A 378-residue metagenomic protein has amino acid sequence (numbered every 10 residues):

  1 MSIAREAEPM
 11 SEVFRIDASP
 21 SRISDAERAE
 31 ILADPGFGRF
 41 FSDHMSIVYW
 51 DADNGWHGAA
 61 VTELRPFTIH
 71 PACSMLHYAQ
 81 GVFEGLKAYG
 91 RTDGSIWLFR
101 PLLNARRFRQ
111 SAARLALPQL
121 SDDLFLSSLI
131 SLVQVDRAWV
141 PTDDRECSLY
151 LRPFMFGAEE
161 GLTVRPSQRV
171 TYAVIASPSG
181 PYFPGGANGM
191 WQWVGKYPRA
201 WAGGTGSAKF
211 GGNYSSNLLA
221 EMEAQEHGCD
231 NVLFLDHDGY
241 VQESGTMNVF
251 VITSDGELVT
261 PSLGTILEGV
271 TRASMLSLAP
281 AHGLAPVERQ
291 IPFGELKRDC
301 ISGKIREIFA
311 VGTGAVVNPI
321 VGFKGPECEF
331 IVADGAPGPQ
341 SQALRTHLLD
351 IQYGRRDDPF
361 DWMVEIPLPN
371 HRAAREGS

Functional and structural regions predicted by a protein language model:
S2-V135, Y150, F154-S378: Helix-start/capping segments and mature chain N-termini
W139: Acyl-donor binding region in acyl/amide transferases
